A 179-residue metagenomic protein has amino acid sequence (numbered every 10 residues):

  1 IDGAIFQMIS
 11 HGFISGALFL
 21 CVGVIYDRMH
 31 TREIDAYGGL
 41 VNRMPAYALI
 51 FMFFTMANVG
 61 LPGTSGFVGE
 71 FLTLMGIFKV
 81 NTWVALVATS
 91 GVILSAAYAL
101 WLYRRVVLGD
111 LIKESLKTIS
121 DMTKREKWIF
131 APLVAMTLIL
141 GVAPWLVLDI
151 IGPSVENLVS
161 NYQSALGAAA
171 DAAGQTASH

Functional and structural regions predicted by a protein language model:
I1-D121: Functional transmembrane alpha-helices
M44-A46, A99-H179: Cytoplasmic/organellar membrane-interface segments at the starts of transmembrane helices in multi-pass inner-membrane
